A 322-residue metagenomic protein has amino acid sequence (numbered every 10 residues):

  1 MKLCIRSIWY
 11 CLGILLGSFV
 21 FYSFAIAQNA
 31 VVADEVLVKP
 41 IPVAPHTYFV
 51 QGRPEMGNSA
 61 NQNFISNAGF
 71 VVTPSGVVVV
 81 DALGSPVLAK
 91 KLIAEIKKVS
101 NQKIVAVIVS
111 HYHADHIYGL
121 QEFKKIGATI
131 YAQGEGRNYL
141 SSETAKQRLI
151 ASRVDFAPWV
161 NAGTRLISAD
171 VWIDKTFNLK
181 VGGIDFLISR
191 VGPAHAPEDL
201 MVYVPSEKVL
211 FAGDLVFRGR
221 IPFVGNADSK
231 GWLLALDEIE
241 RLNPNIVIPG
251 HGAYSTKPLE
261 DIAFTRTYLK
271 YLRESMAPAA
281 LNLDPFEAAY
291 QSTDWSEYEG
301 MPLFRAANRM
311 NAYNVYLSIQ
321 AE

Functional and structural regions predicted by a protein language model:
Y10-S23: Bacterial N-terminal signal peptides
A25-A27, A33: Boundary at the C-terminal end of the N-terminal hydrophobic targeting segment
Q28, L281-E322: C-terminal regulatory/interaction regions
P45-E95, L200-A212: Conserved beta-strand hairpin/beta-sheet module of binuclear metal-dependent hydrolase folds, prominently
V80-A82, V105-H113, Y131-G134, V191 (+2 more regions): Active-site neighborhood of phospho(di)ester-bond hydrolases with catalytic His/Asp-centered motifs
A94-V171, N178: Active-site HxH/HxHxD metal-binding segment of metal-dependent hydrolases
W172-V204: Core dinuclear metal-dependent hydrolase active-site scaffold
G231-D284, A288: Divalent-metal (often Zn2+) His-rich catalytic cores of metallo-beta-lactamase-fold enzymes
